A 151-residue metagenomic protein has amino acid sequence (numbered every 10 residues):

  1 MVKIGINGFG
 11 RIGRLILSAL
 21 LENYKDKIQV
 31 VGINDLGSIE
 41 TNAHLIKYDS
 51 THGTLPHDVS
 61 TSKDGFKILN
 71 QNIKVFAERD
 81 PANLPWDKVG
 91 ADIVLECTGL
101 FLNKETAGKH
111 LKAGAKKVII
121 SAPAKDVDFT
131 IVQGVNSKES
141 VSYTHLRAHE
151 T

Functional and structural regions predicted by a protein language model:
F9: Glycine-rich Rossmann-fold phosphate-binding loop(s) that bind the pyrophosphate of adenine dinucleotide cofactors
G13-R14: N-terminal Rossmann-fold NAD(P) dinucleotide-binding loop
A19-K27: A short, Lys/Arg-enriched amphipathic alpha-helix followed by its capping loop at the start of a domain
V30-I68: Glycine-rich phosphate-binding loop and adjoining beta1-alpha1-beta2 segment of Rossmann-like nucleotide-binding folds
G53-E105: A structured beta-alpha segment of the ubiquitous adenosine-cofactor-binding alpha/beta core
F101-S142: Rossmann-fold NAD(P)-binding glycine/threonine-rich loop
T144-T151: Conserved small/polar residues in nucleotide/adenosyl-binding loops
